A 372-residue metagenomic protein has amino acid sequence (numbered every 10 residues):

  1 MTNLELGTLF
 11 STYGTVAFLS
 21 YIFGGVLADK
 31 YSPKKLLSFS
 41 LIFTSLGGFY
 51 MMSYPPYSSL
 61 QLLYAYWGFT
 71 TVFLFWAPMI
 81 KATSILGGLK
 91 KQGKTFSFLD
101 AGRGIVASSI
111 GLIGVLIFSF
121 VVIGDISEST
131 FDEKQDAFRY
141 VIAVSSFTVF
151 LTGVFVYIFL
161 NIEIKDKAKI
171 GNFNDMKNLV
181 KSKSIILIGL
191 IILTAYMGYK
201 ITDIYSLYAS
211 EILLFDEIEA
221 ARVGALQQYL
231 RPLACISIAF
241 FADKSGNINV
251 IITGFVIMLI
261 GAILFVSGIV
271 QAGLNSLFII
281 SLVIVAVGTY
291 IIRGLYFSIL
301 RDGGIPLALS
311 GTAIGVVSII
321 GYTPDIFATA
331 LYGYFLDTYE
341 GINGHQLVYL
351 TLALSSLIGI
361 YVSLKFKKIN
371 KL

Functional and structural regions predicted by a protein language model:
S20-S32, A234-N247, L336-D337: Helix-to-loop junctions at the C-terminal end of transmembrane segments in multipass secondary transporters
K30-L41, D243-I257: Cytoplasmic membrane-interface "Motif A"-like loop-to-helix N-cap segments of 12-TM Major Facilitator Superfamily
K94-V122, S318-T329: Glycine-rich segments within core transmembrane alpha-helices of 12-TM secondary carriers
A107, D302-E340: A late C-terminal transmembrane helix in Major Facilitator Superfamily
A107, G111, S184-P232, A328-T329: Extracytoplasmic gate region of multi-pass secondary transporters
G114-I123, V144-D166, V362-F366: C-terminal membrane-cytosol helix-exit motif in multi-pass small-molecule transporters
N161-I188: Juxtamembrane intracellular "pre-TM" segments in multi-pass secondary transporters
I248-I299: C-terminal transmembrane helical hairpin of 12-TM major facilitator-type secondary transporters
